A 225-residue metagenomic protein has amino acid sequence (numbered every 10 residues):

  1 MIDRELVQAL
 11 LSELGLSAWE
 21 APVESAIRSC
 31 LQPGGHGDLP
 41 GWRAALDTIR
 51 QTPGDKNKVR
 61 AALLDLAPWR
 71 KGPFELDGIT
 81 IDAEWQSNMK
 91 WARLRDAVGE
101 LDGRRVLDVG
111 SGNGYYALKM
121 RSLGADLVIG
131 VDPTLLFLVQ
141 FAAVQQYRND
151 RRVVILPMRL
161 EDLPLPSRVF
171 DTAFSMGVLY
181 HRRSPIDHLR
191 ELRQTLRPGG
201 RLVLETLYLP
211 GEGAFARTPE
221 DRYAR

Functional and structural regions predicted by a protein language model:
M1-W91, Q146, R217-D221: N-terminal accessory regions of S-adenosyl-L-methionine
R104-G112: Conserved class I S-adenosyl-L-methionine
N113-G124: Conserved SAM-binding loop of SAM-dependent methyltransferases across substrates and taxa, primarily the Class I
N149-L160: Conserved SAM-binding strand-loop segment of SAM-dependent methyltransferases
L163-A173: A short acidic, Gly/Pro-enriched loop at the edge of an enzyme's catalytic core that lines a small-molecule cofactor
D171-P185: A short SAM/SAH-binding and catalytic strip from SAM-dependent methyltransferases
I186-R201: A short glycine-rich, Lys/Arg-flanked "PGG" loop and its adjoining helix->strand segment in the class I
L207-R225: Short, glycine-/aromatic-enriched active-site segment of Class I SAM-dependent methyltransferases
